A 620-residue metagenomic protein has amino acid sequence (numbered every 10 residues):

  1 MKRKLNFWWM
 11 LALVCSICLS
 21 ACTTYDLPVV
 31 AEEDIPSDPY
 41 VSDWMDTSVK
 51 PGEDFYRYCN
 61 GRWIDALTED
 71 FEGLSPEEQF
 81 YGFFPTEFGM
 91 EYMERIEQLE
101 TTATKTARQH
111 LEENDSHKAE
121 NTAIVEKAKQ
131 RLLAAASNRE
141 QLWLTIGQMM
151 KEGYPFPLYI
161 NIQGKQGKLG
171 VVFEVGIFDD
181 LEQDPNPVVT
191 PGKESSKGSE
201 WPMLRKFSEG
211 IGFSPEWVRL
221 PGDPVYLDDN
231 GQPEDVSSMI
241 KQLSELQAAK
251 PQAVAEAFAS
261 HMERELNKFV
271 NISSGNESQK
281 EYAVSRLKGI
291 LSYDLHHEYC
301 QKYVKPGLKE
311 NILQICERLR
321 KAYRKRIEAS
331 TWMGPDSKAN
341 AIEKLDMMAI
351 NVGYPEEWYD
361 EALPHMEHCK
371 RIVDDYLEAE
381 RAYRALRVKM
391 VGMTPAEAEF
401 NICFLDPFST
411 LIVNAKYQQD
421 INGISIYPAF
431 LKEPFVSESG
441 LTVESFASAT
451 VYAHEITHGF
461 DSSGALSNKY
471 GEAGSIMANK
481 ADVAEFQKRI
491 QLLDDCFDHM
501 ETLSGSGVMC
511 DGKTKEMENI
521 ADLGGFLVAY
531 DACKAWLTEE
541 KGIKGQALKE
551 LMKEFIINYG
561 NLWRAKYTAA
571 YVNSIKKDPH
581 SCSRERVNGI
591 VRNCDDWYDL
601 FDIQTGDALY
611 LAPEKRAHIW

Functional and structural regions predicted by a protein language model:
K2-W9: Bacterial N-terminal signal peptides that target proteins for export
I17-A21: C-terminal motif of bacterial Sec signal peptides marking the signal peptidase cleavage site
T23-D26: Bacterial signal peptide processing site
P28-I35, S42-D43, K50, F80-F83 (+6 more regions): N-terminal low-structure segments adjacent to metalloprotease catalytic domains across cellular compartments
D34, K50-E53, Y58-V125: Active-site-surrounding "flap" and adjacent substrate/cofactor-binding loops of secreted or lumenal enzymes, prototyped
Y92-L319: Noncatalytic, helix-rich "gating/capping" subdomain that lines the substrate-entry/channel surface of large enzyme
S137-Q141, L313-T450, H458-W620: Zinc-dependent metallohydrolase catalytic domains
E455: Walker B catalytic acidic pair
